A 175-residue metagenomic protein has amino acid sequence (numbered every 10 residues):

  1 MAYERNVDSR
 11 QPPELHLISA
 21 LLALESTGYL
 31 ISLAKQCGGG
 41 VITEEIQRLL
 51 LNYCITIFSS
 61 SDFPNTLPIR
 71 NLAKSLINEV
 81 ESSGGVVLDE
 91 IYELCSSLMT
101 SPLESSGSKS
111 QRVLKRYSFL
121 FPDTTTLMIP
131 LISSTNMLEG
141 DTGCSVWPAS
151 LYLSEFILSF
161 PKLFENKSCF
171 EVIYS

Functional and structural regions predicted by a protein language model:
M1-S175: S-adenosylmethionine-dependent methyltransferases
